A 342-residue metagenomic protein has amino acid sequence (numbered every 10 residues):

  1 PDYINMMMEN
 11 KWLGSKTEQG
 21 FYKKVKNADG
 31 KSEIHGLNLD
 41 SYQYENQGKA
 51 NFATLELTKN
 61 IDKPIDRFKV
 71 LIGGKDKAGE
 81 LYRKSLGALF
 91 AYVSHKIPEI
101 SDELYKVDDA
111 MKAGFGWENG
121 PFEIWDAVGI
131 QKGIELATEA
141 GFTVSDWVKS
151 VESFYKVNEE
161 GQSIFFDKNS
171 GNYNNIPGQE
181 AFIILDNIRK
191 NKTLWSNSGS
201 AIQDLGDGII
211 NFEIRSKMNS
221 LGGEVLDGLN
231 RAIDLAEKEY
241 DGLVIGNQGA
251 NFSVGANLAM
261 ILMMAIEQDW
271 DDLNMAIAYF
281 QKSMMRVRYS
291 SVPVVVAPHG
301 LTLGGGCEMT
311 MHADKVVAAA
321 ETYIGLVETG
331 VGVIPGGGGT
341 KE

Functional and structural regions predicted by a protein language model:
P1-A250, A259-Y279, M285-V292, H299-T302 (+4 more regions): N-terminal glycine-rich phosphate-binding loop for ADP-containing cofactors
V254-A256: Extended, composition-driven regions rather than compact fold-specific motifs
E308: Short alpha-helical segment that forms part of, or immediately flanks, the ligand-binding pocket in carbohydrate-active
